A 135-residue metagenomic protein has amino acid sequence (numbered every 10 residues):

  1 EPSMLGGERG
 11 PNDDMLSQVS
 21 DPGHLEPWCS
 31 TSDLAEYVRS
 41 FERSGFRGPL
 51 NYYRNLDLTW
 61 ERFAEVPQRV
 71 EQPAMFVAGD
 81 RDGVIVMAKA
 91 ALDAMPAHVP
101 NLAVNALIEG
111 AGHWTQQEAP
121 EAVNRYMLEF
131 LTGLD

Functional and structural regions predicted by a protein language model:
E1-I85: Alpha/beta-hydrolase
P49, M87-A91, A119: Residues at alpha-helix caps and immediate loop-helix transition turns in enzyme cores, especially N- and C-cap
R69, M75-A111: Conserved loop-alpha-helix segment in the C-terminal half of the alpha/beta-hydrolase fold that carries the catalytic
P100-D135: Catalytic active-site module of serine/aspartate enzymes centered on a nucleophile-bearing elbow/loop
